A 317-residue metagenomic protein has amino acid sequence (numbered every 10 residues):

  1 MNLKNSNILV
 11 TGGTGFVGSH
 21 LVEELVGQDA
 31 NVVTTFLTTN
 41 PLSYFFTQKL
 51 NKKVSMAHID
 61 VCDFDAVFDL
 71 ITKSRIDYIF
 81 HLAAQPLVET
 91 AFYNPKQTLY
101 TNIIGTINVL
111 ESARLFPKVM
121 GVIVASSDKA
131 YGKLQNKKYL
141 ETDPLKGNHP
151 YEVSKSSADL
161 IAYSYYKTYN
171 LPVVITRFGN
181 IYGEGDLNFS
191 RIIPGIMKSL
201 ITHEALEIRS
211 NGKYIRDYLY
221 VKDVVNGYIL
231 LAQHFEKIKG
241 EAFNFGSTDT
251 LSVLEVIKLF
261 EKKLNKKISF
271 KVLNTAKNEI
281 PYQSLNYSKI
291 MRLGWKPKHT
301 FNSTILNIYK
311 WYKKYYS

Functional and structural regions predicted by a protein language model:
M1-I181, N307-K310: N-terminal Rossmann-like NAD(P)+-binding domain of SDR-like oxidoreductases, especially those catalyzing
G27, T34-T35, L200-S317: C-terminal substrate-binding subdomain of Rossmann-fold SDR/epimerase-dehydratase oxidoreductases
L50, I59, G185-F189, D249 (+1 more regions): Residue-level signature of the cytosolic catalytic core of signaling kinases
V109, Y165, I192-S199, G227-L231: A short, amphipathic alpha-helix embedded in the catalytic core of nucleotide-handling enzymes
K133-Q135, E184-L187, K289: Short beta-loop-alpha junction of Rossmann-like oxidoreductase domains
G147-S154, F178, F189-I193, D217-V221: The catalytic Tyr-centered alpha-helix of NAD(P)H-dependent dehydrogenases
S157, I161, Y165, I196 (+2 more regions): Hydrophobic alpha-helix immediately C-terminal to the catalytic Tyr-X-X-X-Lys motif of short-chain
